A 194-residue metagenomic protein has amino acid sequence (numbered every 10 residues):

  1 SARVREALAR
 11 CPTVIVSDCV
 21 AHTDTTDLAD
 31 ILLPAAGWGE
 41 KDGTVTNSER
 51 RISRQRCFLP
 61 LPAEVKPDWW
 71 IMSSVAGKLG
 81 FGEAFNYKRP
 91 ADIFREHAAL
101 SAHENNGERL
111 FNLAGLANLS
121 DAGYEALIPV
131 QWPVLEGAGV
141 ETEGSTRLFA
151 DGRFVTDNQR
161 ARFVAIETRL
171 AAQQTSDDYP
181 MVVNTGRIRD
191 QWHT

Functional and structural regions predicted by a protein language model:
S1-E64, R95-T194: A cross-kingdom feature strongest in bacterial/archaeal respiratory oxidoreductases
K66-W70, D92: Generic recognition of short, well-ordered alpha-helical interface segments
W69-F85: Non-catalytic, well-ordered alpha-helical segments in soluble enzyme domains
N86-I93: Short catalytic/ligand-gating loop segments at beta-alpha or beta-beta junctions within enzyme catalytic domains
